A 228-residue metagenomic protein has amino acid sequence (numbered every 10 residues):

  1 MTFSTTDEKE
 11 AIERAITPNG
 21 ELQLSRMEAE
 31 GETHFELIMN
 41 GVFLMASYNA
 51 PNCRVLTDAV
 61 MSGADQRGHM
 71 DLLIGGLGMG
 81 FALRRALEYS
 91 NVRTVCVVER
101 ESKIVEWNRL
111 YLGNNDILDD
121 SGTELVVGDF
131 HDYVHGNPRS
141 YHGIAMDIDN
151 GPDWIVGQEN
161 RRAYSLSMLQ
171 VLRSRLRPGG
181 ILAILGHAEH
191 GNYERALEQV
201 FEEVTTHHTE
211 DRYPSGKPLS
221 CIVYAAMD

Functional and structural regions predicted by a protein language model:
M1-G63, E88: Rossmann-like AdoMet
K9, D129, P138, F201-E202 (+1 more regions): A general secondary-structure boundary signal
L22, F35, T123, V223-Y224: A broad, low-specificity signal marking well-ordered, structured residues that form hydrophobic/aromatic
M39, L44, F81, W107 (+5 more regions): Bulky hydrophobic/aromatic packing residues
A50-L176, I184-L185, R195, T205-T209 (+1 more regions): The AdoMet/dcAdoMet-binding core of the Class I SAM-like
G180: Glycine-centered, small-residue-biased loops immediately flanking beta-strands in adenine/cofactor-binding cores
A188-D228: Class I S-adenosyl-L-methionine
